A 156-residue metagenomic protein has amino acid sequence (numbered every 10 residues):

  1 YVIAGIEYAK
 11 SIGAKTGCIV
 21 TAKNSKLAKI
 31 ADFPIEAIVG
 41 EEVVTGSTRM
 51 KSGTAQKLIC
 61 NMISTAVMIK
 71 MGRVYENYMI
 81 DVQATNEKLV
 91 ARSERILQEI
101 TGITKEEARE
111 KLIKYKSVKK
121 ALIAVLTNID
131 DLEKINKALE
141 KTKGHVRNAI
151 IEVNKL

Functional and structural regions predicted by a protein language model:
Y1-L58, T65-M71: Glycine-rich phosphate-binding loops that contact phosphosugars or nucleotide phosphates
S47-A55, I59, Y78-L89: Alpha-helix N-cap/loop-to-helix boundary motif
V67-L156: Short, amphipathic alpha-helical interaction segments embedded in low-complexity terminal/linker regions of eukaryotic
